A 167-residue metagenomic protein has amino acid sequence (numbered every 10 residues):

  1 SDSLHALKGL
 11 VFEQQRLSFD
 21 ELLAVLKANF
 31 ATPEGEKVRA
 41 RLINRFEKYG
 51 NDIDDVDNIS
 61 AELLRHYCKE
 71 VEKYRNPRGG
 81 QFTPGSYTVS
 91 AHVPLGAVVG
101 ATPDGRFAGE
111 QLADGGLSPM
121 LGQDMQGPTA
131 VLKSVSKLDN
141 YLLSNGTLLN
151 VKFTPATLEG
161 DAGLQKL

Functional and structural regions predicted by a protein language model:
S1-L167: Acidic, glycine-enriched catalytic cores built around paired aspartates
